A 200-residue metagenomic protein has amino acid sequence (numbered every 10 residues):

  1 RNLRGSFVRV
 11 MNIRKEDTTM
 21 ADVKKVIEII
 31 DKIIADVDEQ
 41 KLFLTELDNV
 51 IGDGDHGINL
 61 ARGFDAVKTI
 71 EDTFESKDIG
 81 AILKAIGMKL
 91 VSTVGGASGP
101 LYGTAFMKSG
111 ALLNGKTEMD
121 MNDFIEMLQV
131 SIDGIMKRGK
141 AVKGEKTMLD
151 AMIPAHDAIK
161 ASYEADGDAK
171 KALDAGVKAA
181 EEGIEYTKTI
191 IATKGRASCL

Functional and structural regions predicted by a protein language model:
R1-T19: Short, Lys/Arg-enriched N-terminal segments with co-localized hydrophobic residues within the first ~10-30 amino acids
E16-L200: N-terminal loops that bind phosphate or other acidic moieties and the adjacent beta-alpha structural core
